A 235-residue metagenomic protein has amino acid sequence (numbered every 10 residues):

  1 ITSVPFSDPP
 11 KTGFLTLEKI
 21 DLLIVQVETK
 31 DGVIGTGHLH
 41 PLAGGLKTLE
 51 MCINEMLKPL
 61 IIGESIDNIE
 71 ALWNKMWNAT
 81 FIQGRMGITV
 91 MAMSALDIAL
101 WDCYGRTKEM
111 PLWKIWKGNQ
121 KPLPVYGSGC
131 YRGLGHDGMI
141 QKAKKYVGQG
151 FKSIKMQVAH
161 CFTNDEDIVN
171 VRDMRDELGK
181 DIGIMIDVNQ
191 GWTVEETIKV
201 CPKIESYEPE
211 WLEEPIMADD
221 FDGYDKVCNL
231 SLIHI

Functional and structural regions predicted by a protein language model:
I1-M185, N189-G191, E195-I198, P202-S206: N-terminal capping/lid subdomain adjacent to the active-site entrance of alpha/beta enzymes
G191, M217-F221: Short acidic loop-to-helix transition motifs that present clustered carboxylates
E196, D220-G223: Short acidic active-site motifs
C201, Y224-D225: Short amphipathic alpha-helical segments and helix-helix/interface helices
C201-A218: Active-site core of metal-dependent hydrolases
I233-I235: Conserved small/polar residues in nucleotide/adenosyl-binding loops
